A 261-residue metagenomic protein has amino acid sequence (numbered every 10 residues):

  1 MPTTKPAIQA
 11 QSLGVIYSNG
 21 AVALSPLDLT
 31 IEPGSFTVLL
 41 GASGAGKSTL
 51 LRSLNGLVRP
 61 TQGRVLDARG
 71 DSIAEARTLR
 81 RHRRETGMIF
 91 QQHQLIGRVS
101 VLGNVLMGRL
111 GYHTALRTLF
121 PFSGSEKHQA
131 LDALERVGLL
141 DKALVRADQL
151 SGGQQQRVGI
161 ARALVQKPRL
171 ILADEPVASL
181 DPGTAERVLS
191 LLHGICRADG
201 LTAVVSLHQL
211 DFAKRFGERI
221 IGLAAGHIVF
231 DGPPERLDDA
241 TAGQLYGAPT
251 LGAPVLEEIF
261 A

Functional and structural regions predicted by a protein language model:
N55: Helix-to-loop junction immediately C-terminal to a conserved catalytic motif
R64-R81, S123: ABC ATPase NBD Q-loop/coupling interface
H113, T118-D141: Conserved ABC ATPase "signature" region
R146-L150, Q154: Conserved ABC ATPase signature
K167: Conserved catalytic motifs of ABC-family nucleotide-binding domains
I171-D174: Catalytic Walker B motif of ABC-type/P-loop ATPase nucleotide-binding domains
P182-T184: Helix N-cap at the start of a conserved alpha-helix in ABC-type nucleotide-binding domains
